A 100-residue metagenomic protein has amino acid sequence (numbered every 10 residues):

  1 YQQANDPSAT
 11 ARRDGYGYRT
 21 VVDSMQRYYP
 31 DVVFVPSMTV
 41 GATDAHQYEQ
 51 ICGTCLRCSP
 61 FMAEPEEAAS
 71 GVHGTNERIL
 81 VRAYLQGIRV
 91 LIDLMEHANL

Functional and structural regions predicted by a protein language model:
Y1-I92, E96-L100: Metal-dependent amide/peptide-bond hydrolase catalytic core, centered on the "pita-bread" metallohydrolase fold
